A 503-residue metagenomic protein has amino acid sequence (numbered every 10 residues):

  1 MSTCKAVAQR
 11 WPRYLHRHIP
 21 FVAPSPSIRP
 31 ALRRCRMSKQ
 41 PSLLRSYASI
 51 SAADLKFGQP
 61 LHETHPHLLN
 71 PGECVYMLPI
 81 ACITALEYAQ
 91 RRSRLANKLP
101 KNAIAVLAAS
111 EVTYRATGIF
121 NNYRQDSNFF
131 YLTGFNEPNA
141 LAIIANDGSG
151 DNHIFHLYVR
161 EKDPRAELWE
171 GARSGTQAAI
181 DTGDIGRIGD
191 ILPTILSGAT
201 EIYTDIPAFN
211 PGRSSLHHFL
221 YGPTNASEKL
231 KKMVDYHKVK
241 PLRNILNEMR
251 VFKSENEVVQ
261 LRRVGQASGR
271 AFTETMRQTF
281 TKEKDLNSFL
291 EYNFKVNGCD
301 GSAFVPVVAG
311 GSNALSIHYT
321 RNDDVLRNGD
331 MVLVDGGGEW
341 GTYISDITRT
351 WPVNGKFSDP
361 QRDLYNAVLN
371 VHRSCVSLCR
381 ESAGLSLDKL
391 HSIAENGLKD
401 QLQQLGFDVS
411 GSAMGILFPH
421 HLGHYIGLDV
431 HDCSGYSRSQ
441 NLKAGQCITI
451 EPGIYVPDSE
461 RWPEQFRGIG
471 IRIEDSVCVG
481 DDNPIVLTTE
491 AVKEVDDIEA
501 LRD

Functional and structural regions predicted by a protein language model:
S2-D503: Active-site neighborhoods and metal-handling regions in enzymes and metal-associated proteins
